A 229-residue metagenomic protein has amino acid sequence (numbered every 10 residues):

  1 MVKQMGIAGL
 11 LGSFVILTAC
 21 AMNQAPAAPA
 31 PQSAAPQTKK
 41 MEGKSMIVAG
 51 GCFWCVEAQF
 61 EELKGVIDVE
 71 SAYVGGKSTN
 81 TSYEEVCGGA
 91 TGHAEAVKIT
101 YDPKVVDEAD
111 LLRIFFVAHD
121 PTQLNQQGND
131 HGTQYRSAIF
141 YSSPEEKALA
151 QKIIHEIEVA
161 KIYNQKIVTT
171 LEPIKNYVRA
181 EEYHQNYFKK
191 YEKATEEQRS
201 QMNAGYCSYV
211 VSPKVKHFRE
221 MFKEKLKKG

Functional and structural regions predicted by a protein language model:
V2, C20-G229: Flexible coil/turn and secondary-structure edge motifs
V2-A8: Twin-arginine (Tat) signal peptide motif
A8-A19: Bacterial N-terminal signal peptides
